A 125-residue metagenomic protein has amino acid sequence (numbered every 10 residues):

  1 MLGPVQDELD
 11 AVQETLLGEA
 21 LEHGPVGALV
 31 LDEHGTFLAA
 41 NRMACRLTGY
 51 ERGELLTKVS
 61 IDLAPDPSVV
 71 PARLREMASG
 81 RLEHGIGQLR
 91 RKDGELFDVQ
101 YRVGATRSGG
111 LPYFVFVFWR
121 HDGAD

Functional and structural regions predicted by a protein language model:
L2-L16, A124: Short, charged amphipathic alpha-helical "coupling" segments at sensory-output junctions in signaling proteins
D10-F37, R42: Sensory modules in modular signal-transduction proteins
A44-L55: PAS/PAS-like sensory domain cap-loop motif
G53-P67: PAS-family sensory/regulatory domains
E76-L82: Soluble sensory domains of the PAS superfamily and closely related sensory modules
A78, Q88-G94: PAS-family sensory domains
Y101-F116, H121-D122: Short loop/turn elements at sensory-signaling interfaces that couple input to output
